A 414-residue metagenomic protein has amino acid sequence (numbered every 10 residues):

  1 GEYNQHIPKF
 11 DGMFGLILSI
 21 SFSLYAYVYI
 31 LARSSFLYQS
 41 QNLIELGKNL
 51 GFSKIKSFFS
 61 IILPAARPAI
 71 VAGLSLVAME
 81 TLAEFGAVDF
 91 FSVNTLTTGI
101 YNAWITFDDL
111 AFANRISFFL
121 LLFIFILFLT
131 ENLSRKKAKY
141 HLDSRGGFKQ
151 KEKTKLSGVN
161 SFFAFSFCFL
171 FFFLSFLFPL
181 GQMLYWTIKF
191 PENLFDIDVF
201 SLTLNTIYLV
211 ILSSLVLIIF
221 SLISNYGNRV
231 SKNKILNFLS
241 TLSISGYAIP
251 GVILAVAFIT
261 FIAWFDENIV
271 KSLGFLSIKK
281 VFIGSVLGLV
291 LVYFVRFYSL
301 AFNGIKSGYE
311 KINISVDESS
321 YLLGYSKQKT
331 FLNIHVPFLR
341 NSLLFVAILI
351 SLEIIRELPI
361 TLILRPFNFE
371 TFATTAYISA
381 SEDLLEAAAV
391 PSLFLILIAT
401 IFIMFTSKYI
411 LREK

Functional and structural regions predicted by a protein language model:
G1-I20, I55, V88-N94, F148-K151 (+5 more regions): Membrane-interfacial helix termini and adjacent extracytoplasmic/periplasmic loops of multi-pass transporters
Y3-F10, F59-S60, N102-A111, Q150-F162 (+4 more regions): Periplasmic/extracellular loop-to-transmembrane helix junction in inner-membrane transport proteins
D11, F85-F125, S157-S161, W186-I197 (+3 more regions): Interhelical loop and adjacent transmembrane-helix boundary motif in polytopic membrane transport permeases
S21-S40, K54-A83, S166-L170, V295 (+4 more regions): Transmembrane alpha-helices
A26, I30-I44, K48, I55 (+8 more regions): C-terminal transmembrane helix and the adjacent membrane-cytosol boundary/short C-terminal tail of inner/organellar
I44, F58, G158-F167, I223-I262: Cytoplasmic-entry segments and transmembrane alpha-helices of multi-pass inner-membrane transporters
L120-I124, L129-S134, I197-N228, F238 (+1 more regions): Transmembrane alpha-helix signature in integral membrane proteins
L121-L129, K151-G181, L236-S243, I249: N-terminal signal-anchor/first transmembrane alpha helix
